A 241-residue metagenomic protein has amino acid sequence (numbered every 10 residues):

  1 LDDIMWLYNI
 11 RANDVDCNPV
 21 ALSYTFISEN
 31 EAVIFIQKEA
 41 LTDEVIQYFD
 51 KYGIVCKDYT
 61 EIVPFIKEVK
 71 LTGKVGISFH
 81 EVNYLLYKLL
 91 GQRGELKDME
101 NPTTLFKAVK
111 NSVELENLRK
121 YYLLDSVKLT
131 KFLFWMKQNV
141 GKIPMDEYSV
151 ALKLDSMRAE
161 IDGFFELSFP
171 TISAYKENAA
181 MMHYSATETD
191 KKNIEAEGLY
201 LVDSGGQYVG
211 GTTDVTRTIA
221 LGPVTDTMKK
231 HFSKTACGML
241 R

Functional and structural regions predicted by a protein language model:
L1-R241: Active-site neighborhoods and metal-handling regions in enzymes and metal-associated proteins
